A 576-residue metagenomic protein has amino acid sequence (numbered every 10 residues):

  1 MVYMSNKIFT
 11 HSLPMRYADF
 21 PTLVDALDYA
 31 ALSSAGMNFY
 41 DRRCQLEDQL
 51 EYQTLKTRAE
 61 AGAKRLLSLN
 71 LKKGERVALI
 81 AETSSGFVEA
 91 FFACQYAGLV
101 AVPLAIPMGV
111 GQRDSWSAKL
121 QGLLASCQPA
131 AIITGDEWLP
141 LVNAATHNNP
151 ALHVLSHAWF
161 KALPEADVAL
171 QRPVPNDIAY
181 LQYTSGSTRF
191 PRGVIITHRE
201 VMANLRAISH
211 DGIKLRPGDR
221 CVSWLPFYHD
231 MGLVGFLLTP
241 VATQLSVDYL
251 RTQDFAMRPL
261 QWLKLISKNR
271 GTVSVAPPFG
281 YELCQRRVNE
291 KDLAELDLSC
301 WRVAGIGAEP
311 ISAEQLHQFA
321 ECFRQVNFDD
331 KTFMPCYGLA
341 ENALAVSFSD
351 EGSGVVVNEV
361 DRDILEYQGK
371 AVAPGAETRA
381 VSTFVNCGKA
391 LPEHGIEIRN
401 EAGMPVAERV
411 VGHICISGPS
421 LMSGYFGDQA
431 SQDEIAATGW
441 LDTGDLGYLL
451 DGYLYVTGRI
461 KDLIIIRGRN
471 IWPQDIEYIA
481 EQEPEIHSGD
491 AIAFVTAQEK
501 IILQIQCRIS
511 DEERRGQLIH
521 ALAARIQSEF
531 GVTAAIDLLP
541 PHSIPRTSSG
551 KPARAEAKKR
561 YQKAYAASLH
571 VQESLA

Functional and structural regions predicted by a protein language model:
M1-L50, T54-L69, K73, Q572-A576: N-lobe entry segment of adenylate-forming
A35, P164-Y183, R189-F190, E200 (+2 more regions): Conserved pre-ATP/AMP-binding loop-to-beta segment of ANL
N38-E89, G109-A118, L170-R172, G193-M202: Conserved AMP-binding/adenylate-forming core of the ANL superfamily
M202-R220, D230-T272, R287-K291: Conserved AMP-binding/adenylation subdomain of ANL enzymes
S267, S274, G418, S423-G424 (+1 more regions): AMP-binding/adenylate-forming catalytic core of the ANL superfamily
G271-V275, R287-A380, G395, G403-M404: Gly/Ser/Thr-rich phosphate-binding loop
T383-E397, E401-R409, H413-P473, A493: Conserved ATP-binding/catalytic segment of the ANL
D490-F494, L503, A523-A576: Conserved C-terminal "lid"/linker of ANL adenylate-forming enzymes
